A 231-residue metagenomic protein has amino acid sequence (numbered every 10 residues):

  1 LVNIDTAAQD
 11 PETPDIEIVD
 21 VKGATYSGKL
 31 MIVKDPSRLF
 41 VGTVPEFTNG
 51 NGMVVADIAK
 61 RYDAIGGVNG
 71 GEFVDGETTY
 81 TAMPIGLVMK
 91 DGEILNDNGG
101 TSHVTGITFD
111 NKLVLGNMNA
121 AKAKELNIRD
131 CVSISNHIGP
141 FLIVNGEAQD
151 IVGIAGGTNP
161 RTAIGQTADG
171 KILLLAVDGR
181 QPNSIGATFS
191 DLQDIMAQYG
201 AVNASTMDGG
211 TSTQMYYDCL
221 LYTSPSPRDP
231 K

Functional and structural regions predicted by a protein language model:
L1-S224, R228: Gly/Ser/Thr/Pro-rich low-complexity, intrinsically disordered segments
